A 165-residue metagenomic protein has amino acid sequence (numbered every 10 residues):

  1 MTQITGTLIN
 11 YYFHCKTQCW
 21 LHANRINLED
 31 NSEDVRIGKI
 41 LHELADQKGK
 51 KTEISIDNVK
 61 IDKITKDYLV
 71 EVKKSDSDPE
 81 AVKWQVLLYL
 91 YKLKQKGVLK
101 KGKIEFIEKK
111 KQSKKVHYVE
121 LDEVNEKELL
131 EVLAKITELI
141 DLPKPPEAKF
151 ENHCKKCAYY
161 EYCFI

Functional and structural regions predicted by a protein language model:
M1-L69, K73-E80, W84-L87: Metal-dependent nuclease catalytic cores that hydrolyze phosphodiester bonds in DNA/RNA, characterized by
C15-C19, P143-I165: Cysteine-cluster motifs in flexible loop/terminal segments that predominantly coordinate metals
W20-L28, L93-K100, I165: Short helix-capping/linker segments at secondary-structure and domain boundaries
K39-E43, K50-T52, Y118-V124, A158-I165: Short, charged low-complexity intrinsically disordered segments located at boundaries of structured domains
E53, K60, K92, K144-E147: Short, flexible, glycine/charge-rich loop motifs used to bind or transfer phosphoryl groups or to couple energy/partner
I56, I64-I140, E161: Nucleic-acid nuclease catalytic cores
K60, K101, C154: Broad gene-expression machinery/nucleic-acid interaction feature
